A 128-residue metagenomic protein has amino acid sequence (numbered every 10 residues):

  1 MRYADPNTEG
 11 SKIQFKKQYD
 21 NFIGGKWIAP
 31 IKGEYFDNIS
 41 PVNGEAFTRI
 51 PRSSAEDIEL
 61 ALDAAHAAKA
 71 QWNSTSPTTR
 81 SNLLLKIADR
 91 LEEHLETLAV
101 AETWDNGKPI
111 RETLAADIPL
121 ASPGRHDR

Functional and structural regions predicted by a protein language model:
M1-R49, N82-K86: Terminal low-complexity tails and localization/encapsulation signals of metabolic enzymes
E45-R128: Glycine-rich loop-to-alpha-helix module at the N-terminal edge of alpha/beta enzyme cores
